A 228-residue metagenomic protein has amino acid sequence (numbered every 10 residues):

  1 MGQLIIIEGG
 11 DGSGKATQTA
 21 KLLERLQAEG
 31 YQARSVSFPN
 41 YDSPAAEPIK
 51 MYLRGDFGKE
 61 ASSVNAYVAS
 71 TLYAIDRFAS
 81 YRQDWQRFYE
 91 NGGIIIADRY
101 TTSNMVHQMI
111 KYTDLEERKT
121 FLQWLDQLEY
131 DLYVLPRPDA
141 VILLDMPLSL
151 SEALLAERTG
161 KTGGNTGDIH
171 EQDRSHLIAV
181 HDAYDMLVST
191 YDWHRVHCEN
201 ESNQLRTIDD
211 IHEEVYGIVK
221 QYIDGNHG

Functional and structural regions predicted by a protein language model:
L4: Walker A (P-loop) ATP-phosphate-binding motif of ABC ATPase nucleotide-binding domains
I7: Hydrophobic anchor at the beta1->P-loop junction of P-loop NTPases
G10: P-loop (Walker A) phosphate-binding loop of NTP-binding proteins
K15: Conserved lysine of the Walker
Q18: Hydrophobic positions on the alpha1 helix immediately C-terminal to the Walker A/P-loop
L23, S149-G228: NTP-dependent small-molecule kinase module
Y31-Y133: ATP-dependent small-molecule kinase phosphotransfer cores that center on conserved nucleotide phosphate-binding segments
T102-D182: A glycine- and Lys/Arg-enriched "phosphate-lid" helix/loop adjacent to the NTP-binding pocket of small-molecule kinases
